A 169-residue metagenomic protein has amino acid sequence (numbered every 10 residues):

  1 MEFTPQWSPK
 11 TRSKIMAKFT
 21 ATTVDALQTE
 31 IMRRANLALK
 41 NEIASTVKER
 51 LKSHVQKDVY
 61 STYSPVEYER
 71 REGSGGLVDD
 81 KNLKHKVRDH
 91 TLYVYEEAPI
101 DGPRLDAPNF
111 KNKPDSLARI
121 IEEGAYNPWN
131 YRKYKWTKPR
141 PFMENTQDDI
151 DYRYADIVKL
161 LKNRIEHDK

Functional and structural regions predicted by a protein language model:
M1-Y93, E123-K169: Short, Lys/Arg-rich flexible segments
H90-K113: Mid-chain, well-packed structural core segment of small domains
